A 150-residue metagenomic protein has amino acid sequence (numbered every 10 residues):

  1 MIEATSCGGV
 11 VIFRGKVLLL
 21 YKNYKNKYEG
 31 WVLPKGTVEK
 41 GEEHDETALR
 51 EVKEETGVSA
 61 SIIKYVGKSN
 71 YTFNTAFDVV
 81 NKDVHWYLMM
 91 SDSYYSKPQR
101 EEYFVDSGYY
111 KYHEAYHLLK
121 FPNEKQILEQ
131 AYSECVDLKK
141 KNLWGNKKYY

Functional and structural regions predicted by a protein language model:
M1-L33: N-terminal strand-loop-strand
G8, K16-L18, D45, Y65 (+2 more regions): A generic structural signal for ordered secondary structure
R14, D92, S133: Residue-level marker of positions within ordered structural domains that often coincide with functionally constrained
Y24, V79-V80, D137: Intrinsically disordered, low-complexity regions enriched in Ser/Pro/Gly/Gln/His and often acidic
P34, K40, Y149: Functional cleft and adjacent loop/helix regions within the main domain that mediate ligand binding or catalysis
V38-Q126: Unchanged
H117-Y150: Charged phosphate-binding loop/patch that engages nucleotide di/tri-phosphates or the phosphate backbone of nucleic
